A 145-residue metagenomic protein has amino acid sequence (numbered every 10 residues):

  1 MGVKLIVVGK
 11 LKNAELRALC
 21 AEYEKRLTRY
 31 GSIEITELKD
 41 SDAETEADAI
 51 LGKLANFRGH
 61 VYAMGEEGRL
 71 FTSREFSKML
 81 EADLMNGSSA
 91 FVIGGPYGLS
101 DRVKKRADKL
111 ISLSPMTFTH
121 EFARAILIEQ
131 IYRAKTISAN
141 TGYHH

Functional and structural regions predicted by a protein language model:
M1-Y23, L27: N-terminal beta1-alpha1 ligand-phosphate binding loop
L5, Y62, G94, L127: Conserved RecA-like P-loop NTPase ATPase core
L11, E66-R69, G95-G98: Short glycine-rich anion-binding loops that position phosphate/pyrophosphate groups of nucleotides and phosphorylated
E15-R17, T72-R74, S100-V103, F122: Short glycine-/acidic-enriched loop or helix-start segments at secondary-structure transitions that form or flank
R17-E24, A47, D101-K104: Short, surface-exposed alpha-helical segments at coil->helix boundaries
G31-A90: S-adenosyl-L-methionine/SAH cofactor-binding core of RNA-modifying enzymes
S89-R102: Short glycine-rich, acidic/polar surface loops and turns
D101-H145: Structured adenosyl-cofactor binding patch, chiefly the S-adenosyl-L-methionine
